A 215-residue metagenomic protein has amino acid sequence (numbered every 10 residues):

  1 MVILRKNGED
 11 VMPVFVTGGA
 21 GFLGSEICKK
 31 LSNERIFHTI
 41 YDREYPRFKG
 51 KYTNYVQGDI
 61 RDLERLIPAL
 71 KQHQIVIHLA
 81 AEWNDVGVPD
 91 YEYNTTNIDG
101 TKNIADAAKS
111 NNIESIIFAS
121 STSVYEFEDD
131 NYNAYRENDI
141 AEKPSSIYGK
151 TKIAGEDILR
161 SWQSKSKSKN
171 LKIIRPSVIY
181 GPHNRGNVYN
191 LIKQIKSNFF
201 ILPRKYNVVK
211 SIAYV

Functional and structural regions predicted by a protein language model:
V14-E34: N-terminal Rossmann NAD(P)H-binding glycine-rich loop of SDR-like oxidoreductase domains
T17, Y41, V76-A80, I116-T122 (+1 more regions): SDR active-site strand-loop-helix element
Y52-D62: Rossmann-fold cofactor-recognition segment
I60-T96, A107, Y125-F127: NAD(P)H-binding glycine-rich loop region in Rossmannoid oxidoreductase-like domains and their noncatalytic homologs
R61, E92-N103, S146, K150-T151 (+1 more regions): Glycine-rich NAD(P)-binding loop of the Rossmann-fold in SDR/ketoreductase-type enzymes
T95, N131-I179, N184, K196 (+1 more regions): Catalytic helix-loop patch of NAD(P)-dependent Rossmann-fold dehydrogenases
N103-I147, K172: Conserved Rossmann-fold NAD(P)-dependent oxidoreductase catalytic core, especially the SDR/UDP-sugar
N184-N190, R204-V215: Substrate-positioning beta->alpha
